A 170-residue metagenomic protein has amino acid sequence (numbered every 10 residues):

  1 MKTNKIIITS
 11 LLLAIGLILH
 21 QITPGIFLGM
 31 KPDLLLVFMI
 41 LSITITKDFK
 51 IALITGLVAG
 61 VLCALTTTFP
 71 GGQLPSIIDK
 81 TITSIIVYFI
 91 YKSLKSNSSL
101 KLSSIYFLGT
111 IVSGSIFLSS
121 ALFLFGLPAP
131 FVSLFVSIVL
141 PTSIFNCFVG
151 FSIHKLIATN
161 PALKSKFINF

Functional and structural regions predicted by a protein language model:
M1-S42: Hydrophobic transmembrane alpha-helices
I6-L11, V37-F38, F49-L57, Q73-I78 (+3 more regions): Hydrophobic alpha-helical transmembrane segments
L13, L17-Q21, A64, S84-F89 (+2 more regions): Transmembrane alpha-helical segments of multi-pass membrane transport proteins and ion-pumping complexes
L17-K31, A59-I90: Interfacial aromatic-anchored transmembrane helix boundaries in multi-pass membrane proteins
T23-L28, T46-K47, T67-G71, K95 (+1 more regions): Short helix-capping/hinge motifs at transmembrane helix termini and TM-loop junctions
D33-A52, I86-Y91: Generic transmembrane alpha-helix motif of multi-pass integral membrane proteins
T55-F69, S84-S93, G109-V112, H154-S165: Juxtamembrane/interfacial segments around transmembrane helices
L74, S96-F170: Membrane-embedded alpha-helical hairpins and interfacial helices in multi-pass inner-membrane proteins
